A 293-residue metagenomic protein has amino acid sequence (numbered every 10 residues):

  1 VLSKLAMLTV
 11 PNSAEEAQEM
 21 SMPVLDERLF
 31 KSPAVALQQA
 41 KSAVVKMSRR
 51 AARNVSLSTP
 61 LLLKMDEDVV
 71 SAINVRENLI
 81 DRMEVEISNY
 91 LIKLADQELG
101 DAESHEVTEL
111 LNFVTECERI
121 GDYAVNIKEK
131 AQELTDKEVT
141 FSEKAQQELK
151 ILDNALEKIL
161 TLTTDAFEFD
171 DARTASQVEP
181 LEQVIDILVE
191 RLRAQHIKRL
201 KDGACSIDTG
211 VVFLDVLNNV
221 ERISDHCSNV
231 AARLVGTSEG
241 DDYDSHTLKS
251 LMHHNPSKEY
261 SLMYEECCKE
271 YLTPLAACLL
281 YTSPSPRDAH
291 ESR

Functional and structural regions predicted by a protein language model:
V1-S283: Cytosolic, long alpha-helical scaffolding segments
Y281-R293: Single conserved hydrophobic/aromatic residue that forms the stacking wall/gate of nucleotide- or nucleobase-binding
